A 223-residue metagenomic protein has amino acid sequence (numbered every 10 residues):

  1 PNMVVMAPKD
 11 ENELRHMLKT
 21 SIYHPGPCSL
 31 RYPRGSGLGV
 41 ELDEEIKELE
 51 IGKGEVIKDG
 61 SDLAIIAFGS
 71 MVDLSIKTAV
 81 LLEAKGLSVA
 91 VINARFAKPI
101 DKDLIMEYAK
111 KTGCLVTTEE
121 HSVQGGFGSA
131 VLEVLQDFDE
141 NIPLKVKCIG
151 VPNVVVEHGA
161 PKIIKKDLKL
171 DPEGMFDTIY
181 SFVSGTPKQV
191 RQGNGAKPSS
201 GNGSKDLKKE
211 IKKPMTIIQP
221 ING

Functional and structural regions predicted by a protein language model:
P1-Y23, T178, S184-G185: Conserved thiamine diphosphate
Y23-G223: Thiamine diphosphate
